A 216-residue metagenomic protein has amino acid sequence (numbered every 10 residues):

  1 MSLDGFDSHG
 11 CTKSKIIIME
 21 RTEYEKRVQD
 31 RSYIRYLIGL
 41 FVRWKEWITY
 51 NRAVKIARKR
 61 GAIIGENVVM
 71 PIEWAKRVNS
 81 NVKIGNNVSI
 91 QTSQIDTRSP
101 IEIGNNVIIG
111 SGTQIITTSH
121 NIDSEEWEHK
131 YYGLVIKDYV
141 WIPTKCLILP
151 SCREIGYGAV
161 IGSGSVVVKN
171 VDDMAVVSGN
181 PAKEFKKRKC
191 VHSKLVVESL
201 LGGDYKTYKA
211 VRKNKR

Functional and structural regions predicted by a protein language model:
S2-T117, I122, L134-Y139, K145-L149 (+4 more regions): Domain-scale signature associated with acetyltransferase and cell-envelope carbohydrate enzymes
E125-W127: Flexible, solvent-exposed loop segments that connect beta-strands
Y131: Extracytoplasmic Gram-positive cell-surface binding/anchoring modules and repeats
K169: Short helix N-cap motif at coil->helix boundaries in the Bergerat
